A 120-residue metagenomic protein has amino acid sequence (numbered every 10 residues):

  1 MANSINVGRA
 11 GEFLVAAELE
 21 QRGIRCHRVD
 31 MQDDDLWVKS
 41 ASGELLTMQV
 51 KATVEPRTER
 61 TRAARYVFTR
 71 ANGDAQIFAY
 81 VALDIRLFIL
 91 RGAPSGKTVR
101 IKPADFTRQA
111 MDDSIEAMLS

Functional and structural regions predicted by a protein language model:
M1-Q32, V38-S120: Mixed-charge (Asp/Glu-Lys/Arg
